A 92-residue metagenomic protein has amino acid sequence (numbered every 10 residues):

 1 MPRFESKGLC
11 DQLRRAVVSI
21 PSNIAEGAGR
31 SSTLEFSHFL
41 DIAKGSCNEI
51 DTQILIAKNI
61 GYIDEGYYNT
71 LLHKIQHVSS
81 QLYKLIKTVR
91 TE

Functional and structural regions predicted by a protein language model:
M1-E92: Amphipathic alpha-helical assembly/interaction segments
